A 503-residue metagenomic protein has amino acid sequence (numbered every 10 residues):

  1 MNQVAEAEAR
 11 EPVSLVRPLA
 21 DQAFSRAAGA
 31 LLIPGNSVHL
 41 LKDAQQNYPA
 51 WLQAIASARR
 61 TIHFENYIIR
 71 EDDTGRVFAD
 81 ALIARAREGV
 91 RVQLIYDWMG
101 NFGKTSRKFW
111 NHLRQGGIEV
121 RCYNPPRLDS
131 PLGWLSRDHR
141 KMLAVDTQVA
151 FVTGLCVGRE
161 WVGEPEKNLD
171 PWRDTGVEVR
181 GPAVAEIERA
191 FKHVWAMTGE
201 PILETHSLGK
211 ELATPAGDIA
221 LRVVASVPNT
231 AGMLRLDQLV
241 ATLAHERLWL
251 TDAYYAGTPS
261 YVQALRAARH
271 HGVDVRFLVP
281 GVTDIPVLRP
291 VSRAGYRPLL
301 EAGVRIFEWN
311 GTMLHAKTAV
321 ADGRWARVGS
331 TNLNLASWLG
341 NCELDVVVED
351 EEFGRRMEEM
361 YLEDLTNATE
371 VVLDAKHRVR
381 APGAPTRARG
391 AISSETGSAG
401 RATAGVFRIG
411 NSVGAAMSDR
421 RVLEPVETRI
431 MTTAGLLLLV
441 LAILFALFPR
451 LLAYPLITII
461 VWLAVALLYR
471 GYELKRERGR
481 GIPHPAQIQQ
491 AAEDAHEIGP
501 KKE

Functional and structural regions predicted by a protein language model:
M1-R450, A466, P500-E503: Charged, low-complexity intrinsically disordered terminal segments
I68, P455, R470-E473: Compositionally biased, intrinsically disordered low-complexity regions enriched in proline and serine
M142-L143, L278, Y472, R480-I482: Small/flexible residues
T396, I482-E503: Low-complexity, proline/glycine- and charge-rich juxtamembrane/linker segments of membrane proteins
L447-I460: Hydrophobic alpha-helical transmembrane segments
L463-G481: Membrane-helix interfacial anchor on the cytosolic side
